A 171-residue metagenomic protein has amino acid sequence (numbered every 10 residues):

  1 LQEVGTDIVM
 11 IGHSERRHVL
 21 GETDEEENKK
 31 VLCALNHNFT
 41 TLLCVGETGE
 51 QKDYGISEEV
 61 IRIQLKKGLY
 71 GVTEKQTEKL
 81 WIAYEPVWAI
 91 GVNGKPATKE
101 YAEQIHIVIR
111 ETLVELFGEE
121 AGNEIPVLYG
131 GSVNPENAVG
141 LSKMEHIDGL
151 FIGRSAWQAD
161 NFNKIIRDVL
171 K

Functional and structural regions predicted by a protein language model:
Q2-K171: Active-site loop-to-helix "anion-binding N-cap" substructures in soluble metabolic enzymes
